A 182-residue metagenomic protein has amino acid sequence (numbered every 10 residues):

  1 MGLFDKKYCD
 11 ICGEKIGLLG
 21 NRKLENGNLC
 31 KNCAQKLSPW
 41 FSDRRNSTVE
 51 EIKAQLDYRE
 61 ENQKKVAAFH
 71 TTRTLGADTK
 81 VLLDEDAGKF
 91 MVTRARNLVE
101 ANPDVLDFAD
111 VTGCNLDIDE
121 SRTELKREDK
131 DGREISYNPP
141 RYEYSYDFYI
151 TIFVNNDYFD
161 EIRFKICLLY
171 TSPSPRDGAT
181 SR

Functional and structural regions predicted by a protein language model:
M1-K64, S145, Y158, R176 (+1 more regions): Eukaryotic intrinsically disordered, low-complexity regulatory linkers and tails enriched in Ser/Thr/Pro
N21, T72-T74, L83, V105 (+2 more regions): Sterically constrained small-residue positions within well-ordered secondary structures of folded domains
L37-E100: Anionic N-terminal interaction surfaces
D86-G88, N102-D104, Y146-F148: Core residues of folded domains in eukaryotic genome-function proteins
V92-R133: Phosphoinositide-binding peripheral membrane targeting modules
R122-R163: Short, surface-exposed polybasic-and-hydrophobic patches located at secondary-structure transitions
R163-L169: Short, intrinsically disordered, charge-balanced linker/junction segments flanking boundaries in proteins
Y170-P175: Conserved small/polar residues in nucleotide/adenosyl-binding loops
